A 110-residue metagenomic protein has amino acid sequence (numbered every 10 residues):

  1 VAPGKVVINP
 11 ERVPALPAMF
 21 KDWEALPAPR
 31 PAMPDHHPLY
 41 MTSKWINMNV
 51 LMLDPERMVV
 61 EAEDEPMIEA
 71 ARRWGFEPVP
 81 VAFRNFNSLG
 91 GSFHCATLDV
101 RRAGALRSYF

Functional and structural regions predicted by a protein language model:
V1-F110: Histidine/cysteine-enriched polar flanking segments
